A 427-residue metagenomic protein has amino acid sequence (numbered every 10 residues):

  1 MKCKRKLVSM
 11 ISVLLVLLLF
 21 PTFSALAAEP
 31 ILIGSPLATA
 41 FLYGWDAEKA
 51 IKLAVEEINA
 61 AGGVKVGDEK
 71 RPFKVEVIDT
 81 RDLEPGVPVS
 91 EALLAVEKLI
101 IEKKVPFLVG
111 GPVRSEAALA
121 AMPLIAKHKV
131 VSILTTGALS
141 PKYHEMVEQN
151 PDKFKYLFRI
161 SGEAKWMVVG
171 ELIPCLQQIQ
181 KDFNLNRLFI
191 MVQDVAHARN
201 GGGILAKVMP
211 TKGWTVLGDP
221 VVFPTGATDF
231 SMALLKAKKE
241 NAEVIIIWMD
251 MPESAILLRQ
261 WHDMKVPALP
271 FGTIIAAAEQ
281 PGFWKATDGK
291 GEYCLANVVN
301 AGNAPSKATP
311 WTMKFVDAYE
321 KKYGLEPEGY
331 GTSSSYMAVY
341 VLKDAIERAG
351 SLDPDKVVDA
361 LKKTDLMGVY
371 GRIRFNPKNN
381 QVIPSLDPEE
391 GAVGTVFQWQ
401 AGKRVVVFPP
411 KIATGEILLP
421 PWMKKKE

Functional and structural regions predicted by a protein language model:
K2-V13: Bacterial N-terminal signal peptides that target proteins for export
I11-T22: Bacterial N-terminal signal peptides
A28-I31, A50-V77, T211-G213: Signal peptide-proximal N-terminal region of secreted/periplasmic/extracellular or secretory-lumen proteins
G34-K52, I78-P85, V89, P112-R114 (+3 more regions): Extracytoplasmic "Venus flytrap"
L42-K49, V64-E148, I160, V222-F230 (+1 more regions): Beta-alpha junction/loop-to-helix N-cap segments that form part of ligand/metal-binding clefts
V105-D219, L269-L295: Extracytoplasmic ligand/sensor domains, especially the bilobed periplasmic-binding protein
G162-K165, W261-Y336, E347-R348, V407-T414 (+1 more regions): Extracellular/periplasmic periplasmic-binding protein-like sensory domains
A318-G329, K343-V407: Segments of small-molecule ligand-sensing domains
